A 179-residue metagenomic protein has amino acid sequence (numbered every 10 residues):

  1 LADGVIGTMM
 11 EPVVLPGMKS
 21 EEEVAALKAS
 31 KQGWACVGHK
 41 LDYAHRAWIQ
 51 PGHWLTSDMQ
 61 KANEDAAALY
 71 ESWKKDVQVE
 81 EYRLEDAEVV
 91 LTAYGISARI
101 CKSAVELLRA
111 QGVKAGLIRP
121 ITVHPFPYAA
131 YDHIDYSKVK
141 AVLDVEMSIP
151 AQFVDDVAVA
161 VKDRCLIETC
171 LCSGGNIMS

Functional and structural regions predicted by a protein language model:
L1-E81: Conformationally flexible catalytic loops at phosphate/diphosphate-handling active centers
A2-T8, G95-S97, I149, G174-G175: Glycine-rich beta-alpha junction loops
V13-P16, S103-G112, D132-Y136, A158-D163: Short, solvent-exposed amphipathic alpha-helical segments in soluble enzyme and RNA/protein-processing domains
E64, A68-K75, E106, A110-V113 (+2 more regions): Generic secondary-structure signature for well-ordered alpha-helical cores
Q78-K114, I118, H124-D132: Redox- and metal-dependent alpha/beta enzyme cores, enriched for Fe-S-associated oxidoreductases and cofactor-handling
L108, V123, D132-K140, V145-E146: Hydrophobic alpha-helical bundle architecture
V142-S179: Peripheral docking tails and interdomain loops at the edges of cofactor- or intermediate-handling domains
